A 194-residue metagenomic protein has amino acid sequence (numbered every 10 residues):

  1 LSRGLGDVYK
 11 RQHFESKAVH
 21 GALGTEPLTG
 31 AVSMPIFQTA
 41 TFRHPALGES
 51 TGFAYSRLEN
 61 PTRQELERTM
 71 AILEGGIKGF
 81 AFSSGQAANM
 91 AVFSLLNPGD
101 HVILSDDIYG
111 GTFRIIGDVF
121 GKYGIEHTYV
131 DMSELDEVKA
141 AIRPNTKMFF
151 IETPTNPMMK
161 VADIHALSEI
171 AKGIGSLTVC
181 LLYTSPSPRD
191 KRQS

Functional and structural regions predicted by a protein language model:
L1-Y9, Y183-S194: Single conserved hydrophobic/aromatic residue that forms the stacking wall/gate of nucleotide- or nucleobase-binding
K10-F53, N60: N-terminal glycine-rich, Lys/His-bearing helix-loop that initiates the first secondary-structure elements of many
L28-A31, A71-L73, L95, A141-R143: Solvent-exposed alpha-helices and their adjacent loops that cap or buttress functional pockets in soluble metabolic
T29, L73-E74, Y123, I174: Residues at alpha-helix termini
T41-M90, L95, G111-D118: Conserved N-terminal alpha-helix of the aminotransferase class I/II PLP-enzyme fold
A46, M158, Q193: Conserved protein kinase catalytic core
F80-S185, R189: Conserved PLP-enzyme active-site core in the AAT-like
